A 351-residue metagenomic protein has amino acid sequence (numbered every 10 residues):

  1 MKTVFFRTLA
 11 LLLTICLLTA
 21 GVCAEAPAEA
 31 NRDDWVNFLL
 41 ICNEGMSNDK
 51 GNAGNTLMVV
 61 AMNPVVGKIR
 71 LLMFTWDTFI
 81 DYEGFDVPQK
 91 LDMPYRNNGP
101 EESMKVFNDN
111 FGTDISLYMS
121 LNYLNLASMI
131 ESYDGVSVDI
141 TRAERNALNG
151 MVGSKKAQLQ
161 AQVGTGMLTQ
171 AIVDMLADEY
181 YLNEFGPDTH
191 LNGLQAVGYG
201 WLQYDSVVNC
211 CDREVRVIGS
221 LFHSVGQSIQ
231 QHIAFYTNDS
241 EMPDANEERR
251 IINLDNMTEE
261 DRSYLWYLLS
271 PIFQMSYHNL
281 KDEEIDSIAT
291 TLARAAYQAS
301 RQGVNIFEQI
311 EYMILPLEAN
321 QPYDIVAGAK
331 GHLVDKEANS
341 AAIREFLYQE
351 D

Functional and structural regions predicted by a protein language model:
M1-L9: Bacterial N-terminal signal peptides that target proteins for export
L13, L17-G21: Hydrophobic core
V22-E29: Ser/Thr-rich, Proline-interspersed low-complexity disordered segments
A30, K50, E131-Y264: Flexible, polar/acidic helix-loop-strand segments at domain edges
D33-V36, N52-L57, V66-F74, D86 (+6 more regions): Extracytoplasmic
D34-W35, C42, S47-N48, R70 (+4 more regions): C-terminal solvent-exposed extensions
W35, G54-T56, P88, P100-N108 (+8 more regions): Extracytoplasmic/secreted envelope proteins and their assembly/folding machinery, especially bacterial periplasmic
R96-Q170, H278-F307: Amphipathic, coiled-coil-like alpha-helical scaffolding segments used for oligomerization/assembly
